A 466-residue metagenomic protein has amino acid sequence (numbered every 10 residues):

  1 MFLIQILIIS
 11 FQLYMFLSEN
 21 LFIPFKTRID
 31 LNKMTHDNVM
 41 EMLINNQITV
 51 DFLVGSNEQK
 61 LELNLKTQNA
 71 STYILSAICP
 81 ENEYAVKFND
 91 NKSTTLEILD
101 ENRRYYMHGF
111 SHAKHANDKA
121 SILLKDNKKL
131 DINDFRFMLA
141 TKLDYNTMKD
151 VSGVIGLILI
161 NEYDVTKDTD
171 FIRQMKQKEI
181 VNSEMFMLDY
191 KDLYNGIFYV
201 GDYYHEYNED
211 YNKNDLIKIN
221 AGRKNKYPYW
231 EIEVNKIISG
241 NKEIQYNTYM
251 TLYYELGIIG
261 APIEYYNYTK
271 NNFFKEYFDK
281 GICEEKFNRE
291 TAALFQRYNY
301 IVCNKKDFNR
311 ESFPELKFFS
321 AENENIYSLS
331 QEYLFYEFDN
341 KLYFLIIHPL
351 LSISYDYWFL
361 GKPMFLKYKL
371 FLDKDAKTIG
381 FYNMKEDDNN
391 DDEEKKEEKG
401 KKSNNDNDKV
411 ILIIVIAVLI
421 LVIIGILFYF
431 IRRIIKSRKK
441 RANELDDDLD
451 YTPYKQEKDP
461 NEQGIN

Functional and structural regions predicted by a protein language model:
F2-S18: Cleavable N-terminal signal peptides of Sec/SRP-targeted secreted and luminal proteins
F16-E62, E81, L412, L419-G425: N-terminal accessory segments
E19-L21, R28, M138-L143, D192 (+4 more regions): Aspartic protease catalytic domain
E19-L43, S121-Q245, N340-P349: Aspartyl protease catalytic domain
L43-L143, D279, K286-A293: Signature of the N-terminal lobe/flap region of pepsin-like aspartyl proteases
F52-V54, L61-T67, T72-I74, V154 (+4 more regions): Short hydrophobic beta-strand that contains or immediately precedes a catalytic carboxylate
Q68-A70, C79, N127, K142-D144 (+10 more regions): Conserved beta-strand elements of beta-rich interaction domains across eukaryotes, especially beta-propellers
Y249-F287: Extracytoplasmic, non-cytosolic globular domains
